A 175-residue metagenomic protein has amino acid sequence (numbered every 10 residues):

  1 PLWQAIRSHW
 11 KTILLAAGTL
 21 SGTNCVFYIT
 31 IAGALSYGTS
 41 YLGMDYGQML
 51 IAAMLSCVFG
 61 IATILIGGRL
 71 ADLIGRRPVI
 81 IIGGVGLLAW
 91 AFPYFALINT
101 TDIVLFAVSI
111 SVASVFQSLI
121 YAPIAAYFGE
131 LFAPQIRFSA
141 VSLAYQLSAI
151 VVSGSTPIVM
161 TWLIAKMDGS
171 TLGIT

Functional and structural regions predicted by a protein language model:
P1-I13: Juxtamembrane intracellular "pre-TM" segments in multi-pass secondary transporters
W10-F59, V152-P157, K166: Extracytoplasmic gate region of multi-pass secondary transporters
Y46, P134-A144: Loop-to-transmembrane helix entry/capping segments in MFS-fold secondary transporters and related SLC/MFSD carriers
L73-G84: Cytoplasmic membrane-interface "Motif A"-like loop-to-helix N-cap segments of 12-TM Major Facilitator Superfamily
V85-T100: C-terminal ends and interior cores of transmembrane alpha-helices in multi-pass membrane transporters/permeases
I103-L119: Hydrophobic core of transmembrane alpha-helices in multi-pass small-molecule transporters, especially MFS/SLC-type
L119-F132: Intracellular juxtamembrane helix-capping segments at the cytosolic ends of symmetry-related transmembrane helices
M160-T175: A membrane-interface helix-boundary motif in multi-pass transporters
